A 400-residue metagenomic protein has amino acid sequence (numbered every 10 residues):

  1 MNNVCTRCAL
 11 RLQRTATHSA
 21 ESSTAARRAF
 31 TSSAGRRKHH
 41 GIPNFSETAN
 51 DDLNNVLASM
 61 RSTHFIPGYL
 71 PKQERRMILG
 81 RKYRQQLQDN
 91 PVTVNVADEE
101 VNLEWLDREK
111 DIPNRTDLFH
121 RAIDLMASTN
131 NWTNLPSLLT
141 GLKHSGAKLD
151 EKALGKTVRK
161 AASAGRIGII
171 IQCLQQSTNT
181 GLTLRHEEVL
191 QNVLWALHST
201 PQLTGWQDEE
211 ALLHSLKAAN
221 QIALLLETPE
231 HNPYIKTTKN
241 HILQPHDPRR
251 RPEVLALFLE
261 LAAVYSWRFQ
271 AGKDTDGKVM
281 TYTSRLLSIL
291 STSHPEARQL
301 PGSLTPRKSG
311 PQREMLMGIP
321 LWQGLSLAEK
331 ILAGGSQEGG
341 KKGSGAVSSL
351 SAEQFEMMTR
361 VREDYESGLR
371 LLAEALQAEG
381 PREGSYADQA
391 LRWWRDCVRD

Functional and structural regions predicted by a protein language model:
N2-D400: A basic, Ser/Thr-enriched alpha-helical scaffold prevalent in eukaryotic organelle gene-expression machinery
